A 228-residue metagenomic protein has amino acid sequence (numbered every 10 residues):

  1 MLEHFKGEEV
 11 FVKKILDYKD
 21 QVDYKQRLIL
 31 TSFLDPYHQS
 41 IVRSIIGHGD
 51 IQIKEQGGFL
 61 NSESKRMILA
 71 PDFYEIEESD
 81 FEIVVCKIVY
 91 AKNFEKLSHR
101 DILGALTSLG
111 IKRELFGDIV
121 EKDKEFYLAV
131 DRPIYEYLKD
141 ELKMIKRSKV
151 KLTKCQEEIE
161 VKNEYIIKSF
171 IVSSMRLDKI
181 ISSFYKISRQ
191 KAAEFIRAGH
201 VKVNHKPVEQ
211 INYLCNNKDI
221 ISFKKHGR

Functional and structural regions predicted by a protein language model:
M1-D178, F184, P207, R228: Ferredoxin-like alpha/beta domains used as RNA- or RNAP-binding modules
Y127-A129, K202, S222: Structured core elements
S148-K149, Y213-R228: A cross-kingdom feature marking charged/low-complexity
K168-N217: A basic, amphipathic helix-loop patch mediating RNA/tRNA/ribosome contacts
